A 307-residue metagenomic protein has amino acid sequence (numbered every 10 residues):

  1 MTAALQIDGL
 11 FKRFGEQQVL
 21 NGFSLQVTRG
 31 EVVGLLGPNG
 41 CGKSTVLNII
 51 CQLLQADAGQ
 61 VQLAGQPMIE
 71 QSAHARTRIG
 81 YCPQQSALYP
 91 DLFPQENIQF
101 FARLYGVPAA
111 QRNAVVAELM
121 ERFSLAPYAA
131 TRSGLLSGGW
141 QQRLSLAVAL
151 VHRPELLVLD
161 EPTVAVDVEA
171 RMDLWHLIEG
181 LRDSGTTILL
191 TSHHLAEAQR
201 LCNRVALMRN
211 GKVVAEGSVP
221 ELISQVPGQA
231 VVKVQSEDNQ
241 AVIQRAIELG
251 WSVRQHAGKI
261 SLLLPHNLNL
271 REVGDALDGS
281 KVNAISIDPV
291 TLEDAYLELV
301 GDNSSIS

Functional and structural regions predicted by a protein language model:
C51: Helix-to-loop junction immediately C-terminal to a conserved catalytic motif
G59-E70, H74-A75: Conserved ABC transporter NBD signature motif
D91, R132-L136: Conserved ABC ATPase signature
Q99, R103, A110-Y128: Conserved ABC ATPase "signature" region
L157-E161: Catalytic Walker B motif of ABC-type/P-loop ATPase nucleotide-binding domains
W175-P265: ABC transporter nucleotide-binding domain
